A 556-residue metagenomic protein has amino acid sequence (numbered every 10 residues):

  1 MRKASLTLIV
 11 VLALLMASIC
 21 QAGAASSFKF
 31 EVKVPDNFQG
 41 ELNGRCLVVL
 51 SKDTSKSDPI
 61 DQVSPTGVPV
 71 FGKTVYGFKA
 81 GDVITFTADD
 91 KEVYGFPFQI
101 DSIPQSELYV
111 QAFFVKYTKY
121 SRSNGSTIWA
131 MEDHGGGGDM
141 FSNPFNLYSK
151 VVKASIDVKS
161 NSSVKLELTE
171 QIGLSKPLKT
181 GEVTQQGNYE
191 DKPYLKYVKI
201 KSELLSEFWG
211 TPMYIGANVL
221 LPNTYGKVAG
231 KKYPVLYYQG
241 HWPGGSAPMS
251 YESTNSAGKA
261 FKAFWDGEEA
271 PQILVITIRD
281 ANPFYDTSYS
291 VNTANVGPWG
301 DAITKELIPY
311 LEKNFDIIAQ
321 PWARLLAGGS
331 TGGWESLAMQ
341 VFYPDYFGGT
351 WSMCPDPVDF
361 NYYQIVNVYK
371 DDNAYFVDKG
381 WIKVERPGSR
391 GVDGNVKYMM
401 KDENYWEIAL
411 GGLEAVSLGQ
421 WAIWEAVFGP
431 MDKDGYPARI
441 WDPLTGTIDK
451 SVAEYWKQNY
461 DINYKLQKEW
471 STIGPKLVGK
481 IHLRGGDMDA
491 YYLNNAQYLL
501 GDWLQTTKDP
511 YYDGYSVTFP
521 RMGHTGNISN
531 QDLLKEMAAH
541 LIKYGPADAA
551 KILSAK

Functional and structural regions predicted by a protein language model:
M1-I9: Bacterial N-terminal signal peptides that target proteins for export
I9-S18: Bacterial N-terminal signal peptides
C20-A25: Boundary at the C-terminal end of the N-terminal hydrophobic targeting segment
F28-P35: A short, amphipathic beta-strand motif
R45-V49: Beta-strand signatures of extracellular beta-sandwich domains
K52-Y94, F98-K556: Non-catalytic cap/lid and distal C-terminal segments of serine-dependent acyl enzymes
